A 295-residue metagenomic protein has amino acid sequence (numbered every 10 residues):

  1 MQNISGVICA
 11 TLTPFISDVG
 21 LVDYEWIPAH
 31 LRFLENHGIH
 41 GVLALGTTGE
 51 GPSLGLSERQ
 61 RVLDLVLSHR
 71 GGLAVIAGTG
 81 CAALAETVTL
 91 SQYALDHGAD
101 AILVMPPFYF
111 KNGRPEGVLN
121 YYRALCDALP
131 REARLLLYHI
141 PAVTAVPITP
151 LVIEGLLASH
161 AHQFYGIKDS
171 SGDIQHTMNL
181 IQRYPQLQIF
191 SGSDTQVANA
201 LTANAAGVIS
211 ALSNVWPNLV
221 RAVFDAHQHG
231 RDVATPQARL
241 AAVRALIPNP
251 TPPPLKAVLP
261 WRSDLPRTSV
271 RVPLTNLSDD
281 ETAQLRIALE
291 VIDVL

Functional and structural regions predicted by a protein language model:
Q2-A145: Active-site beta->alpha loop and helix N-cap motifs at the rims of alpha/beta catalytic domains
N3, I8-P14, H37-I39, T202-A205 (+1 more regions): C-terminal alpha-helical cap/extension of soluble enzyme domains
W26, E58, G117, G172 (+3 more regions): Soluble or luminal CAZymes and related metallo-dependent hydrolases
I27, R59, L63, T87 (+7 more regions): A general structural signal for well-ordered alpha-helical segments in protein cores
R32, Q92, A198, A257 (+1 more regions): Surface-exposed charge patches
E50-G51, F110-K111, D173, A198 (+2 more regions): Short secondary-structure capping/turn micro-motifs that flank functional sites
C126, P130-A133, I140-P248: Catalytic alpha/beta core domains of metabolic enzymes, predominantly
